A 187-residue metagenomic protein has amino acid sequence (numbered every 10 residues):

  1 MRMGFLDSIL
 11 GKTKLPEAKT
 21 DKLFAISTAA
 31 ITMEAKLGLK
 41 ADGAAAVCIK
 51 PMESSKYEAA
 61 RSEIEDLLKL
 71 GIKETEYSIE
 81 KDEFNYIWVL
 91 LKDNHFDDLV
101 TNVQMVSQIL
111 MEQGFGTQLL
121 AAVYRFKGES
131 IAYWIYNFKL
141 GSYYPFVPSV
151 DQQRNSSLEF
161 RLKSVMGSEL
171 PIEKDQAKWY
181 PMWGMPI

Functional and structural regions predicted by a protein language model:
M1-E58, R154-I187: Charge-rich, low-complexity segments
P16, G71-T75, Q113, T117: Short secondary-structure junctions and interdomain/linker hinges
A35-I87: A glycine-rich, hydrophobic loop/mini-helix early in the fold
E53, D93-H95, L140: Short, flexible loop/turn elements at secondary-structure junctions
L67, M105-Q113: Conserved short hydrophobic interaction patches
Y77-M105: Extracellular-facing segments of soluble proteins and assemblies that are Gly/Ser/Thr-biased and enriched in aromatics
M111-P181: Helix-rich interaction surfaces within compact, conserved domain-sized segments that mediate assembly or partner
